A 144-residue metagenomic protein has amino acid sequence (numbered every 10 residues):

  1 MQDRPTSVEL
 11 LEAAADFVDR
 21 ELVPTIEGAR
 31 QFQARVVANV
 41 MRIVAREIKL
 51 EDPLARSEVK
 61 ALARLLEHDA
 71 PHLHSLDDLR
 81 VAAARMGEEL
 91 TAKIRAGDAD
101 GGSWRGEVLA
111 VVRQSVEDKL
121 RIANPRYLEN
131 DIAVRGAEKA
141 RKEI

Functional and structural regions predicted by a protein language model:
D3, S7: Short alpha-helical segments enriched in small residues
V8-E9, A14, R30, V59-I144: C-terminal amphipathic alpha-helical interaction region
A15-D52: N-terminal interaction modules that seed assembly of large macromolecular complexes
E47-R64: Short, charged early-sequence alpha-helical segments and their helix-coil boundaries
